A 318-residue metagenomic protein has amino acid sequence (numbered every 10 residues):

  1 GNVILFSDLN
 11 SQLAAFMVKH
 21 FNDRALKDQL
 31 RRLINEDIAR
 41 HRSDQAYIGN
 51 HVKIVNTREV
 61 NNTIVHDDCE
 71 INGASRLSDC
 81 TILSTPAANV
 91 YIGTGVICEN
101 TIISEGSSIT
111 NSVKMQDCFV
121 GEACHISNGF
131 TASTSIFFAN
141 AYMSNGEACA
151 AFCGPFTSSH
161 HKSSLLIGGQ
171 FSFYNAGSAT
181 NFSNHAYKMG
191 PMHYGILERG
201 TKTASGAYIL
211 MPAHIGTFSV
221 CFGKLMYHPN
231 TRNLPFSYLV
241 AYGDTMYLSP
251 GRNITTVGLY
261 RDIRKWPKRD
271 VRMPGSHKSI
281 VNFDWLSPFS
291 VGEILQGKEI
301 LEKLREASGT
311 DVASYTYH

Functional and structural regions predicted by a protein language model:
G1-A25, L83-P86, Y91-N100, E105-D117 (+1 more regions): Glycine-rich hexapeptide-repeat left-handed beta-helix
G1-I54, V60-N62, D79: Low-complexity, highly charged intrinsically disordered N-terminal segments that act as targeting/localization
Q29-L30, I34-N35, V60, L77 (+4 more regions): Generic hydrophobic, helix-prone segments enriched in Leu/Val/Ile
N50-V55, I71, I92: Short, T/G/N/S-enriched strand-turn elements that build extracellular solenoid repeat scaffolds
D68-E70, D79: Catalytic alpha/beta active-site cores
G309-H318: C-terminal non-catalytic accessory extensions
